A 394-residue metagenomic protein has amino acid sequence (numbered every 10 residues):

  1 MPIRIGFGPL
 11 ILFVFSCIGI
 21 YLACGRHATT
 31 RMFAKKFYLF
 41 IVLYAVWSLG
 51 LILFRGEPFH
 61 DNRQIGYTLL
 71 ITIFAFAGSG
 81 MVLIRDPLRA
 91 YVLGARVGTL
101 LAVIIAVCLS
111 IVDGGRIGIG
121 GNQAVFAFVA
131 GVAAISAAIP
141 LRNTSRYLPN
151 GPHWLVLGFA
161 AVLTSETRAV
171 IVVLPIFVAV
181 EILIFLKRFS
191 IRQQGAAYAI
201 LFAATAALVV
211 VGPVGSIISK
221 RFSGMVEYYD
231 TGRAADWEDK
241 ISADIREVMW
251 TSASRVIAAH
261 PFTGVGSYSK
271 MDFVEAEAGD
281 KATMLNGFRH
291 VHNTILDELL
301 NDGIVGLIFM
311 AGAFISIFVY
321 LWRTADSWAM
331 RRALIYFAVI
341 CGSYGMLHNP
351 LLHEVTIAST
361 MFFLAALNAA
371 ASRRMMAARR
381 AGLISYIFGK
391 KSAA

Functional and structural regions predicted by a protein language model:
M1-L53, F59, V82-R89, L93 (+3 more regions): Transmembrane signal-anchor hairpin modules in multi-pass inner-membrane enzymes, especially those that act on
I11, M32-L49, E57-M81, V97-V103 (+1 more regions): Aromatic-anchored transmembrane helix interface
F13-I20, V156, I171-L183, A358-A365: Hydrophobic transmembrane alpha-helices of multi-pass, membrane-embedded glycosylation machinery
C17, I135, A313, A329-G389 (+1 more regions): Transmembrane alpha-helices of multi-pass inner-membrane enzymes
C24-R26, D280, N301-G342: Hydrophobic transmembrane alpha-helices and their immediate junctions
I73-G114, I119-R188, V211-P213, V339: Alpha-helical transmembrane segments of multi-pass inner-membrane proteins
T164, F185-D236, T251-A259: A membrane-periplasm/extracellular boundary helix in multi-pass inner-membrane enzymes that assemble envelope glycans
D236-T251, R255-A259, T263-D302: Long extracytoplasmic/lumenal interhelical loops at the membrane interface of multi-pass membrane proteins
